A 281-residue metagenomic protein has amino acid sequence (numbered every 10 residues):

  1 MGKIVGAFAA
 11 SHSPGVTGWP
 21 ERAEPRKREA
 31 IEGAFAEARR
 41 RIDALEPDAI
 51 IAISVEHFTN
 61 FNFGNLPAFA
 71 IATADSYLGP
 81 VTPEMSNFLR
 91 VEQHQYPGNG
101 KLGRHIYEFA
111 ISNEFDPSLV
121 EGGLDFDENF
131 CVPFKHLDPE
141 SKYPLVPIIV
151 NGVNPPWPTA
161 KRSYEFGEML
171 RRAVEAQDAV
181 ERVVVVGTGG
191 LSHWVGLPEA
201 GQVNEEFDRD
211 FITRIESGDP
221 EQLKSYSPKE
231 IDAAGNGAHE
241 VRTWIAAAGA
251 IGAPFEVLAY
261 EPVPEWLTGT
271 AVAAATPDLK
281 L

Functional and structural regions predicted by a protein language model:
M1-D48, F63-E165, A176, P198-L281: Flexible, D/E/H-enriched segments
S13, V55-N60: Short active-site-proximal "capping" loops at secondary-structure junctions
D48-S54, I148, E181-G189: Beta-strand elements within well-structured catalytic alpha/beta cores of enzymes that handle phosphate/sulfate esters
F58-N62, S192-G196: Short catalytic/ligand-binding loop motif for oxyanion handling, primarily in non-cytosolic enzymes, centered on
G152, G187-G189, V195: Generic secondary-structure microfeatures
A160-G167, R171, A179-V184: Active-site regions of metal-assisted phosphoester/phosphodiester hydrolases, unifying DNase/endonuclease modules
G167, G187-G189, G269: Glycine-centered flexibility sites
